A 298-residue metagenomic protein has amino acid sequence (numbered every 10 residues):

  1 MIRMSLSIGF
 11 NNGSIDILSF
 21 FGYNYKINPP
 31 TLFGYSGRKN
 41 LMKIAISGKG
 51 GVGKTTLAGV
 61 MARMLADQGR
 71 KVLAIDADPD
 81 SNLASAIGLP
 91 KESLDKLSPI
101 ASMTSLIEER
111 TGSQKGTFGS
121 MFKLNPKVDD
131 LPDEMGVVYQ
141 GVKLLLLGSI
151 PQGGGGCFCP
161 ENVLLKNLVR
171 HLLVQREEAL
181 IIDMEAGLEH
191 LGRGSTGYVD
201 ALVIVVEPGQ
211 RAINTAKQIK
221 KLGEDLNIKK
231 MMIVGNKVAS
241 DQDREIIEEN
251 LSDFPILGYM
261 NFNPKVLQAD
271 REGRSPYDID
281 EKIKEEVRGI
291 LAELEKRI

Functional and structural regions predicted by a protein language model:
M1-M4: Methionine residue identity
S19-L41: Short, Lys/Arg-enriched N-terminal segments with co-localized hydrophobic residues within the first ~10-30 amino acids
K43-P79: Walker A/P-loop phosphate-binding motif and the immediately C-terminal alpha-helix
V60, D67-Q68, P160-Y259, P264-Q268: Conserved catalytic-core segment of NTP-binding enzymes
M64-Q140: N-terminal phosphate/diphosphate-binding loop that engages ATP/GTP or pyrophosphate donors across diverse enzyme folds
T117-A186: Phosphate-binding/switch loop-helix module in NTP-utilizing enzymes
E272-E281: C-terminal boundary of histidine-terminating zinc-finger modules
E286-R297: C-terminal alpha-helix
